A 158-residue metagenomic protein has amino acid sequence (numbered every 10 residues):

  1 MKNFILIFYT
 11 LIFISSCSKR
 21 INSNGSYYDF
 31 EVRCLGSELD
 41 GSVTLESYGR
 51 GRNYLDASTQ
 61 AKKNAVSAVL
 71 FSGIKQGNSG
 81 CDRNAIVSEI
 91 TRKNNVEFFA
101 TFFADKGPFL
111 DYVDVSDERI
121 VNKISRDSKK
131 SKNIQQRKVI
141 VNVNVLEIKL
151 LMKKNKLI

Functional and structural regions predicted by a protein language model:
M1-S23: Bacterial Sec-dependent N-terminal signal peptides
C17-I158: Domain-level marker for long, solvent-exposed, non-transmembrane regions
